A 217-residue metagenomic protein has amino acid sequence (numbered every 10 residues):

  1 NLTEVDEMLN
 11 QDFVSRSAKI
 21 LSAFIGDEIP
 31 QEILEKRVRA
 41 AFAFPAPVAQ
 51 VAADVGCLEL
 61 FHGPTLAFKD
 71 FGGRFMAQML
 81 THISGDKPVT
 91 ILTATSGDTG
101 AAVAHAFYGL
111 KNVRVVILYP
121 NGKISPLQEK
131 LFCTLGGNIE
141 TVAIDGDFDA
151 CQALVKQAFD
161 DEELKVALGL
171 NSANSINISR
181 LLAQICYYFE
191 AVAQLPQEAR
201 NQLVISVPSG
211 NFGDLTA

Functional and structural regions predicted by a protein language model:
N1-A217: PLP-dependent amino-acid enzyme catalytic core
